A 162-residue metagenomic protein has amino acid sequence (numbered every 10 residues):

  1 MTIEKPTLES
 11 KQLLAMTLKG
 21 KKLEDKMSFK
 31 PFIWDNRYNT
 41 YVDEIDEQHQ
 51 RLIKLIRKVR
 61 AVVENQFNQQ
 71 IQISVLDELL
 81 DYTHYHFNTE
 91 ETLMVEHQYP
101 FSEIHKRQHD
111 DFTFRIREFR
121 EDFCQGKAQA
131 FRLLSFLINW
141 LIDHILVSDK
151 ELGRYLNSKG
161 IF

Functional and structural regions predicted by a protein language model:
K5-P6: Polybasic, lysine-rich low-complexity intrinsically disordered segments
S10-F162: Small-residue-biased structural context
